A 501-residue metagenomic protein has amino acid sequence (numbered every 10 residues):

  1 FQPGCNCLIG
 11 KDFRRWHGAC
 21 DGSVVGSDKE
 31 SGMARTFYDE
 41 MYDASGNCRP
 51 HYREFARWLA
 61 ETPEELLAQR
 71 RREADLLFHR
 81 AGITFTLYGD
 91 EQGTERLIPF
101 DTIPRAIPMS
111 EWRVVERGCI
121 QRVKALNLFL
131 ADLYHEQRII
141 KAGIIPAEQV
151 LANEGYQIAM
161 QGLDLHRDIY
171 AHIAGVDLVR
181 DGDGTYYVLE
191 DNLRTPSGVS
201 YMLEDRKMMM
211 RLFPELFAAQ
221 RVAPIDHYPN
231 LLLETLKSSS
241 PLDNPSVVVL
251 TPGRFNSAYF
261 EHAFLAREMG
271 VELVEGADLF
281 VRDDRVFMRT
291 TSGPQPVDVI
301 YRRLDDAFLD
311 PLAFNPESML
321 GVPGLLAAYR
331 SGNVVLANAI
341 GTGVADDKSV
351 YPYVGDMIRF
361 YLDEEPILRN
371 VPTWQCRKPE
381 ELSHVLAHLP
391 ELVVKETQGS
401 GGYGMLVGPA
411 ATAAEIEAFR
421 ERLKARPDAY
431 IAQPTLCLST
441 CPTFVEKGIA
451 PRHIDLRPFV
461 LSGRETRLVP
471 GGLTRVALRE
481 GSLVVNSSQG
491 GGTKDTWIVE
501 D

Functional and structural regions predicted by a protein language model:
C5, D12, G18-D21, V25-D501: Preference for protein termini
